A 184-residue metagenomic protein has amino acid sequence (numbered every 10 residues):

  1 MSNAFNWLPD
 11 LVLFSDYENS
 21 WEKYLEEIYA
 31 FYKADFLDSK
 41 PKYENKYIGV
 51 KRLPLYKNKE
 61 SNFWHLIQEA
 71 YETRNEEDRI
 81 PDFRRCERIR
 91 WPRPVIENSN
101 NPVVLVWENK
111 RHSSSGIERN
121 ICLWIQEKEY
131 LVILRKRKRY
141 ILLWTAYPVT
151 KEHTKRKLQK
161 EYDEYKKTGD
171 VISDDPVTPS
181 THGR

Functional and structural regions predicted by a protein language model:
M1-R184: Ribonuclease/tRNase effector modules and their secretory precursors
